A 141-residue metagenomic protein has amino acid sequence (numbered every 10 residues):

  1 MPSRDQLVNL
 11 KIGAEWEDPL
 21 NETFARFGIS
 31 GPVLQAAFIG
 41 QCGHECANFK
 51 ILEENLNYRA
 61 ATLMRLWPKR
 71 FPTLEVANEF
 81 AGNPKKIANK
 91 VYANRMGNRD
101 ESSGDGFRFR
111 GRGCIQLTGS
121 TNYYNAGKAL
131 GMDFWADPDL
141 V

Functional and structural regions predicted by a protein language model:
M1-E15, P19, G43-V141: Peptidoglycan-targeting cell-wall enzymes and recognition modules
E22-A25: Ordered core of a single globular domain
I29-G31, N48: Metal- and O2-centered redox machinery and metal/ROS homeostasis
G31-G40: Alpha-helical scaffolds flanking conserved acidic
